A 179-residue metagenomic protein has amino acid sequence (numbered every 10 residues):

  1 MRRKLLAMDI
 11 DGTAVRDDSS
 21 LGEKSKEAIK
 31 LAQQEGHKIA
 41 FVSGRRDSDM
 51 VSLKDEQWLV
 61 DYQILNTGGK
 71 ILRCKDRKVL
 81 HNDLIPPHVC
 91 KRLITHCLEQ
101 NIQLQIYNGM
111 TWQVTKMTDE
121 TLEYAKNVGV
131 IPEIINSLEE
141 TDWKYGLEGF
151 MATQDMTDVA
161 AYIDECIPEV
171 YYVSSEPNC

Functional and structural regions predicted by a protein language model:
M1, W58, Y145: Structured loop/turn residues at beta-strand edges in well-structured enzyme cores
R2-S19, L93: Asp-based phosphoryl-transfer active-site loop
M8, G44, L65, S174-S175: Conserved strand-loop elements at the edges of beta-sheets that form or border functional pockets
T13, R77-K78, N178: A short, flexible beta-alpha/helix-coil linker loop
V15-R16, L80-H81, L147-E148: Short, contiguous strand/loop micro-motifs
S20-T121: Active-site phosphate-binding/coordination module
H96, Q100-Q103, Y107-C179: Conserved acidic, metal-coordinating active-site core of Asp-based, Mg2+-dependent phosphoryl-transfer enzymes
